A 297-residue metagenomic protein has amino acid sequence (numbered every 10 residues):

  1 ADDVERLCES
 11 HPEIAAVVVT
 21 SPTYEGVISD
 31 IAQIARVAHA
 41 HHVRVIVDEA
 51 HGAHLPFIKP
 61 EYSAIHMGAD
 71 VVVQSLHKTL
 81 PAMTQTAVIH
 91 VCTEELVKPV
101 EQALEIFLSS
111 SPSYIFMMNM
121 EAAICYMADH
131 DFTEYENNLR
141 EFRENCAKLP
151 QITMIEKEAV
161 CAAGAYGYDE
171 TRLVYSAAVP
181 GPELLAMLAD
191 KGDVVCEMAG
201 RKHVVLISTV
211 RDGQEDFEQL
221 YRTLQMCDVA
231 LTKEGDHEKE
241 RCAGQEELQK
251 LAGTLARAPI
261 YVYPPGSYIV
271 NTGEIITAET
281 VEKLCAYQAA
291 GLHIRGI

Functional and structural regions predicted by a protein language model:
A1-I155: Conserved PLP-enzyme active-site core in the AAT-like
A147, Q151, I155-P265, N271-E279 (+1 more regions): Conserved C-terminal alpha-helix-loop-beta "cap" of PLP-dependent enzymes that closes/shapes the active-site mouth
H293-I297: Charge-dense polyanion-binding interfaces
